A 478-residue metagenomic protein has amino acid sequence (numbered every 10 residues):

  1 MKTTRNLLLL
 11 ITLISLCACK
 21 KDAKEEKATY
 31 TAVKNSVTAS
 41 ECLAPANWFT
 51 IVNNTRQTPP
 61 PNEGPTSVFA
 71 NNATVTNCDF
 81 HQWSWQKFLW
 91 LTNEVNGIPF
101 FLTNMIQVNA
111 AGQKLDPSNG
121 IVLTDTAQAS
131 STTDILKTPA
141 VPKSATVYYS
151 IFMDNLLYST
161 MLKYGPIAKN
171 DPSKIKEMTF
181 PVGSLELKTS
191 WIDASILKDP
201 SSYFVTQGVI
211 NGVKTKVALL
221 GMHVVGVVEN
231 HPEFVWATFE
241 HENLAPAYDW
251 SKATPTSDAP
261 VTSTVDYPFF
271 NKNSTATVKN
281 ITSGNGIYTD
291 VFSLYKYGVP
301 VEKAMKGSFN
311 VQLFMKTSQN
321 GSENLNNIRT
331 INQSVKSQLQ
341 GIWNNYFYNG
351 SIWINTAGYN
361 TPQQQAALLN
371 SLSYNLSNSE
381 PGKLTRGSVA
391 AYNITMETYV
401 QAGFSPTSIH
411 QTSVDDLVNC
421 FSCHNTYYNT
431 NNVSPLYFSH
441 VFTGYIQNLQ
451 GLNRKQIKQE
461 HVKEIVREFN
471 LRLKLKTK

Functional and structural regions predicted by a protein language model:
K2-L10: Sec-dependent signal peptide recognition, specifically the positively charged N-region followed immediately by
S15-A18: C-terminal motif of bacterial Sec signal peptides marking the signal peptidase cleavage site
D22-N419, Y427-K478: Conserved small-residue
H424: Cys/His-coordinated zinc-binding microdomains
